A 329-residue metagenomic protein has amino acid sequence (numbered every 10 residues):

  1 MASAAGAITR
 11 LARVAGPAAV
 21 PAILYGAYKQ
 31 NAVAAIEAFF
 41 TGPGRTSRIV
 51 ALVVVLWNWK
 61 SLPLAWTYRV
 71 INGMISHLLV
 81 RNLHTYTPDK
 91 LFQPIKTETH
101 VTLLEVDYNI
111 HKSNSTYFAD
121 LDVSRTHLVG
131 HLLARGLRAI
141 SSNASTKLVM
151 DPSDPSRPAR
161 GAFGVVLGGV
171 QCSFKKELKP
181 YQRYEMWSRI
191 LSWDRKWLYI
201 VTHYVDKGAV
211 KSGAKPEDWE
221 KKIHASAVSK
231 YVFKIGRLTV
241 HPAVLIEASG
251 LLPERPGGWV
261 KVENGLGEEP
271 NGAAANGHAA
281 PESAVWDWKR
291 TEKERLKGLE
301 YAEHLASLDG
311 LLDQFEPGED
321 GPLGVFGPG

Functional and structural regions predicted by a protein language model:
M1-S3: Fungal secretory targeting signals
A5-N82, L178-P180, R189-G329: HotDog/MaoC-like acyl-thioester-processing domains
G26, T126-Y184, I190-S192: Hydrophobic beta-strand-centered segment that forms part of the acyl-chain substrate-binding groove
L83, T87-P88: Long, low-complexity, serine/threonine- and charged-residue-rich intrinsically disordered N-terminal tails that act as
P94-L103: Short amphipathic
K96, G169-Q171, R183-E185, W197-Y199 (+1 more regions): Extracellular structured ligand-interaction cores
T102-N143: Conserved, ordered domain cores of eukaryotic regulatory proteins
